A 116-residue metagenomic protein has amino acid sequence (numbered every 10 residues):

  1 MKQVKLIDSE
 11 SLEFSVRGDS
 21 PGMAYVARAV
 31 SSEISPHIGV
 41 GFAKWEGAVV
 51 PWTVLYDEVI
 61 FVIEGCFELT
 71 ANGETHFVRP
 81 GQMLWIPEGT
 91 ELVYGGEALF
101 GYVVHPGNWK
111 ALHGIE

Functional and structural regions predicted by a protein language model:
M1-F42: A short, N-terminal "cap"/entry segment at the start of jelly-roll beta-barrel domains of the cupin/DSBH fold
P36-V54, P87: Conserved short histidine dyad/triad with adjacent acidic residue
K44-W45, V54-L69: Short, conserved beta-strand element in jelly-roll/cupin
L55, V62, R79, P87 (+1 more regions): A short, compositionally biased micro-patch
V59, C66-E68, T75, E91 (+1 more regions): Structural motif
G73-G89: Short acidic-glycine-tyrosine-enriched beta hairpin
E88-H113: Ligand-binding loop in jelly-roll beta-barrel domains
